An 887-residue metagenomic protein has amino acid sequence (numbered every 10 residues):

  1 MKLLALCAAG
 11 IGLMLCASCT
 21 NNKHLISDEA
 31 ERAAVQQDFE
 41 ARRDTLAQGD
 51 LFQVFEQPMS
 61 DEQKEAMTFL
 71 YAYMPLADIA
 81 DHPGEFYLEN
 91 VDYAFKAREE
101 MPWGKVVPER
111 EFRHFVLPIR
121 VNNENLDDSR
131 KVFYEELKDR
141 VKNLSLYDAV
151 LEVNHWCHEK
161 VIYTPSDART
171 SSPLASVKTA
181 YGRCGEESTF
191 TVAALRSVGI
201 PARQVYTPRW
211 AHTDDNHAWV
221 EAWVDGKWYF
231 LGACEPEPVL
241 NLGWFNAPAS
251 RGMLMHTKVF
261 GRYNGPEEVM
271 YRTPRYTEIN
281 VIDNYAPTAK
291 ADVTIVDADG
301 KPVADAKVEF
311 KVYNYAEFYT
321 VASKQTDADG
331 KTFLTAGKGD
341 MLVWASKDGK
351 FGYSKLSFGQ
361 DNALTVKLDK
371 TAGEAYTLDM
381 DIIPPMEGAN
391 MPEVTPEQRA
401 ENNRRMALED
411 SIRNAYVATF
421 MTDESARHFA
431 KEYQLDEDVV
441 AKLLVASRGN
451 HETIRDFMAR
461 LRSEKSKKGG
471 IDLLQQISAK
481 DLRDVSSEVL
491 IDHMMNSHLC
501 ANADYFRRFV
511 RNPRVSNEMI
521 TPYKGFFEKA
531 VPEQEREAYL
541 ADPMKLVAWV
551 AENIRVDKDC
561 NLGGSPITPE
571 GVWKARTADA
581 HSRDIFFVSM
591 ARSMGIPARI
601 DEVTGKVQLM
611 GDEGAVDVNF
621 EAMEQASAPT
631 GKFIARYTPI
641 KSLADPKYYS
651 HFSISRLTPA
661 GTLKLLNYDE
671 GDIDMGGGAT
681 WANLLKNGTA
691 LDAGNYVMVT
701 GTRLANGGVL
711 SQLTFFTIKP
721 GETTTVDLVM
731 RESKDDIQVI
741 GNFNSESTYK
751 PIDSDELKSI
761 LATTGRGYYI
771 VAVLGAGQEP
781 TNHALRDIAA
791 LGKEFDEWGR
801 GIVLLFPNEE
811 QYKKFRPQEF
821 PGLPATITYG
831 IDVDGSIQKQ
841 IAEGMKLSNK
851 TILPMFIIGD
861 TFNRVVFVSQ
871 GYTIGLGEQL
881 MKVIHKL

Functional and structural regions predicted by a protein language model:
N22-L25, D139-L144, A149-H155, T164-L174 (+7 more regions): Hydrophobic/aromatic-rich core segments of domains that either
K23, S27-T179, D215, Q398-E401 (+3 more regions): Secondary-structure boundary elements
D225, K331-V343, K347-K350, L356-Q360 (+4 more regions): Short Pro-Gly-centered beta-turn/loop motif in secreted/extracellular proteins
A298-E317, K338-D340, D542, I640-G671: Short, ordered, surface-exposed loop/turn motifs in non-cytosolic proteins
N314-T335, A660-L685: Short, acidic Ser/Thr/Gly-rich low-complexity loop/linker segments typical of extracellular and cell-surface proteins
S759-I788, G801-L805: Short active-site neighborhood of thiol/selenol oxidoreductases, capturing the structured segment around
H783-G822, Q838-Q840: Structural microenvironment flanking redox-active thiols in thiol-disulfide oxidoreductases
Q818-L853: Short, internal strand/loop/helix patches that form the active-site neighborhood or redox-interaction surface
